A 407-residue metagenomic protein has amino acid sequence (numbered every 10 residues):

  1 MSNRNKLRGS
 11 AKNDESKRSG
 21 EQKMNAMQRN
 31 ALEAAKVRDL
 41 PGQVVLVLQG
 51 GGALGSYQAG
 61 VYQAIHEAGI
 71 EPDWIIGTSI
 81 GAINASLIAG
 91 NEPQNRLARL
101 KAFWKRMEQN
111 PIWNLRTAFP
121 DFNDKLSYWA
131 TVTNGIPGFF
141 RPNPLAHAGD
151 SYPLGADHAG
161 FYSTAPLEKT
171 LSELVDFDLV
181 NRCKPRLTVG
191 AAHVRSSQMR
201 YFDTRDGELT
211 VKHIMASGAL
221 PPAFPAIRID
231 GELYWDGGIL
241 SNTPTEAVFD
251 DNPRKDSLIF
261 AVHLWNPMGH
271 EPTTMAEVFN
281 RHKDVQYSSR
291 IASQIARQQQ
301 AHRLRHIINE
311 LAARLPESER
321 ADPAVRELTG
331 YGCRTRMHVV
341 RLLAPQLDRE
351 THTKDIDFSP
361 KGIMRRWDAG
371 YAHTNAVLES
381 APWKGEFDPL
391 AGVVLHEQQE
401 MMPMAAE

Functional and structural regions predicted by a protein language model:
S2-P41, Q109-N110, K125-T133, A391 (+1 more regions): N-terminal low-complexity/intrinsically disordered extensions
N30, L40-V47, G52-A159, A165 (+6 more regions): Patatin-like phospholipase
E71-W74, E232, M337: Short active-site oxyanion
I76, G190, L258-V262, H338-L342: Hydrophobic/aromatic beta-strand patches that form the interior of the parallel beta-sheet core in alpha/beta enzyme
I80, L264-M268: Short beta-alpha junction loops
A148-R254, A261, G269-H270, A276-V278: Active-site gating loop/helix substructures
S151, H158, P166, L171 (+1 more regions): C-terminal helical/tail subdomains of lipid-metabolizing enzymes
T273-H306, E310: Acidic, Ser/Thr-rich peripheral helices and adjacent loops at domain boundaries
